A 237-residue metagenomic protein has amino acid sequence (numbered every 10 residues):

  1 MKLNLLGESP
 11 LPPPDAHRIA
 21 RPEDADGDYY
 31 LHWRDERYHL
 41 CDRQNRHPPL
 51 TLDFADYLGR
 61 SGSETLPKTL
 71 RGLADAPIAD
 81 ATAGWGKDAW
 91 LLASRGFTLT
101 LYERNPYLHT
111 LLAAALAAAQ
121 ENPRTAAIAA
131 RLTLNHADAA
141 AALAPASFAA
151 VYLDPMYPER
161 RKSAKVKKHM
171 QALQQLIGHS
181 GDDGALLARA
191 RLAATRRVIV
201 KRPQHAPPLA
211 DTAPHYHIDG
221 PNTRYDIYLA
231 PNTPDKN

Functional and structural regions predicted by a protein language model:
M1-I78, S94, N237: S-adenosyl-L-methionine
G27, D75, F148-V151, T195: Local beta-strand N-terminus motif with an aromatic residue
G62, K68-H109: Hydrophobic alpha-helical segments and helix pairs
I78-A89, F148-A164: Conserved proline-anchored active-site loop of SAM-dependent methyltransferases that bridges a beta-strand
Y102-A150: S-adenosyl-L-methionine
D138-A142, G178-R191: A short, acidic, amphipathic alpha-helical segment used as a generic capping/interface helix at domain edges
P155-L186: Mobile active-site "lid"/loop adjacent to the S-adenosyl-L-methionine
D183-L229: Conserved Class I SAM-dependent methyltransferase catalytic core
